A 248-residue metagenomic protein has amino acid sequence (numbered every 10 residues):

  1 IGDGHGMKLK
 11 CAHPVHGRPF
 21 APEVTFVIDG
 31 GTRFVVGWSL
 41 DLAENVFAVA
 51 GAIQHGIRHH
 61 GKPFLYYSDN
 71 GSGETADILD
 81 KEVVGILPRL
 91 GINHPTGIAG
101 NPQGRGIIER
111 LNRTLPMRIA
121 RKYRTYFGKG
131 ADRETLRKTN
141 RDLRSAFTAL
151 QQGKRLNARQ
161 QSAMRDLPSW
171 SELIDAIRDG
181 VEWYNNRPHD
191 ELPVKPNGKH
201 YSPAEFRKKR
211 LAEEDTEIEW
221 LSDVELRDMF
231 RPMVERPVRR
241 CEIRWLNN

Functional and structural regions predicted by a protein language model:
G2-V24, G30-P168, E172: RNase H-like DDE/DDD metal-dependent nuclease/strand-transfer catalytic core used by mobile genetic elements
K10, M164-N248: C-terminal, beta-rich DNA-binding module of retroviral/retroelements integrases
I28-D29, R244: Hydrophobic alpha-helical segments, especially N-terminal targeting/anchoring helices
